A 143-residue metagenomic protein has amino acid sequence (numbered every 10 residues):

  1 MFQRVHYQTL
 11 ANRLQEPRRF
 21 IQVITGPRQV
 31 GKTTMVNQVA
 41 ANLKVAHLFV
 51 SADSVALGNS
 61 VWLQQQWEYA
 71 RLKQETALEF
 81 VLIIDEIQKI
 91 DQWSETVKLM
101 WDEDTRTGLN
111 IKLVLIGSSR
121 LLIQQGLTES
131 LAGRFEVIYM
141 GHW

Functional and structural regions predicted by a protein language model:
M1-W143: Phosphate-binding site recognition
